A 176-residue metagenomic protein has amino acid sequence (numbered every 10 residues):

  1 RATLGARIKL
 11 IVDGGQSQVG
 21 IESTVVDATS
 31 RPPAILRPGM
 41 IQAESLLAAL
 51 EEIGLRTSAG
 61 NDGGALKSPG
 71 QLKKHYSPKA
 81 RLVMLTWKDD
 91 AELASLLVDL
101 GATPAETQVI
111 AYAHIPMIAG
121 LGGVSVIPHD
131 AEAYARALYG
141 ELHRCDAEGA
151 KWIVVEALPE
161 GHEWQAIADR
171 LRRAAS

Functional and structural regions predicted by a protein language model:
R1-S176: Active-site-adjacent structural elements in enzyme catalytic cores
